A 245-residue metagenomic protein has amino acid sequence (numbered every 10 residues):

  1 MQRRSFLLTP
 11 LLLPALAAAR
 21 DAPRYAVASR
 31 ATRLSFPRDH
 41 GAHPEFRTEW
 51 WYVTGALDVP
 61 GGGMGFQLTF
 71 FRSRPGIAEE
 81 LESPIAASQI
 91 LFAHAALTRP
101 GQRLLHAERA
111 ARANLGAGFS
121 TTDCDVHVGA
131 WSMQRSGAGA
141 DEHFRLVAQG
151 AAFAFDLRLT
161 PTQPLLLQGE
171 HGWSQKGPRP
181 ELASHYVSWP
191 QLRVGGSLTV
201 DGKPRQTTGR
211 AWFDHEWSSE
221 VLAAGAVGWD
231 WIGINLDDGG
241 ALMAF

Functional and structural regions predicted by a protein language model:
S5-D21: N-terminal export signals
A19-F245: Structured soluble/peripheral alpha/beta segments that form catalytic or ligand/cofactor-binding pockets
